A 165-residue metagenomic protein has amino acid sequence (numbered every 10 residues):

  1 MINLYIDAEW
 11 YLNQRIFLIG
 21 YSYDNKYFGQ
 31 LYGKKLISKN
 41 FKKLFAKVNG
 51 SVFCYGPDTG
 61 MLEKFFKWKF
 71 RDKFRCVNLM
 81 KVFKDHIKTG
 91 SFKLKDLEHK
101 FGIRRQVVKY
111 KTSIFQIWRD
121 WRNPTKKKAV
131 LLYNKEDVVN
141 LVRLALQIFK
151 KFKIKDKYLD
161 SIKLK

Functional and structural regions predicted by a protein language model:
M1-I2, A46, D156-K165: Short, Lys/Arg-enriched, disordered terminal segments
M1-K47: Conserved RNase H-like, two-metal-ion catalytic cores of nucleic-acid enzymes
N13-Q14, G60-K64, V142-R143: Short catalytic/ligand-binding loop motif for oxyanion handling, primarily in non-cytosolic enzymes, centered on
F28-H99: Conserved DEDDh/DEDDy metal-dependent 3′-5′ exonuclease domain
F101-K163: Acidic, Mg2+-coordinating catalytic module of metal-dependent nucleases/exonucleases that use a two-metal-ion mechanism
